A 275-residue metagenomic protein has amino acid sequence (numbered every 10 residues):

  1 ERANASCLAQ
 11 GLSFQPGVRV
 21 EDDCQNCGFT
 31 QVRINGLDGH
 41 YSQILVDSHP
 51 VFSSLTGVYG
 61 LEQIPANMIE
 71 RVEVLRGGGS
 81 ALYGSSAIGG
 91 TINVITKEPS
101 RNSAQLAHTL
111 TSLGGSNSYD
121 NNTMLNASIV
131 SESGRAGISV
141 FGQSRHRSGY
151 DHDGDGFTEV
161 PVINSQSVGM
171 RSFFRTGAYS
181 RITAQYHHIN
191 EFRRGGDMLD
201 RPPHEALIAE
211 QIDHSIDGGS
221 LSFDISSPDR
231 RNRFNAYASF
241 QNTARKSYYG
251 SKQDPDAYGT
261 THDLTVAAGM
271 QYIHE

Functional and structural regions predicted by a protein language model:
A3, F29, Y59, A87-G89 (+5 more regions): Transmembrane beta-barrel architecture of outer-membrane proteins
A5, P99, S131-G134, R175-Y179 (+2 more regions): Outer-membrane beta-barrel channels and translocator barrels
A9-S53, E70-R71: Extracytoplasmic beta-strand/coil segments of soluble accessory domains associated with Gram-negative outer-membrane
R33, H49-R76, K97: Short acidic/polar hinge/loop motifs at secondary-structure boundaries that mediate gating or recognition
S53-L55, M68-E70, A81-D153, P161-V168 (+1 more regions): Outer-membrane beta-barrel translocator/receptor signature
L106-S112, V140-H146, A184-H188, A236-N242 (+1 more regions): Transmembrane beta-barrel strands of outer-membrane/channel proteins
L125-S131, M170-F174, L221-I225, A268-H274: Residues on the lipid-exposed face of transmembrane beta-strands in outer-membrane beta-barrel proteins
R147-S167, F173-R175, Y179-F234, F240-L264: Flexible loop and strand-edge segments within Gram-negative outer membrane beta-barrel domains
